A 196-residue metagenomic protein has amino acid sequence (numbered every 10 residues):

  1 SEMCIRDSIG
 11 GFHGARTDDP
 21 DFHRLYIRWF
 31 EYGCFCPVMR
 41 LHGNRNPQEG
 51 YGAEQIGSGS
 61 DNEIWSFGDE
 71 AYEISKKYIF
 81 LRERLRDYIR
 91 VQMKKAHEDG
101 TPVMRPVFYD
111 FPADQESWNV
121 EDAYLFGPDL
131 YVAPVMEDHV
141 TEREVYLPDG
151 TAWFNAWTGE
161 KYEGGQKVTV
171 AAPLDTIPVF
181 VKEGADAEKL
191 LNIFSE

Functional and structural regions predicted by a protein language model:
S1-E183, A187-N192, E196: Catalytic-domain carbohydrate-binding cleft regions of carbohydrate-active enzymes
